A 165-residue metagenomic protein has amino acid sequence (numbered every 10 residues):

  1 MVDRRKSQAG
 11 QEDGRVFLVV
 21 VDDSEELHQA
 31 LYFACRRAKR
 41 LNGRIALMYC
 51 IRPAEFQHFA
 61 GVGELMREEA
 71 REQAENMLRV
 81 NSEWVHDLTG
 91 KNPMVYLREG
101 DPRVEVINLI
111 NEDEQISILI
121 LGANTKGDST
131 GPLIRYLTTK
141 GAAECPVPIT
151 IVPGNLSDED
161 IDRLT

Functional and structural regions predicted by a protein language model:
M1-Q8, H86-L119, E159, T165: Structural beta-alpha unit
S7, Y49-N76, E159-T165: Acidic, proline/glycine-rich short linear motifs
S7-G61: Small/aliphatic-rich secondary-structure junction motif
R15, I116-I118, P146: Conserved acidic residues
A30, Q57-A60, I107-N108, G131-P132 (+1 more regions): Short, well-ordered secondary-structure micro-motifs
A46-M48, M94-R98, T150-V152: General small-molecule cofactor/ligand-binding pocket signal
I118-A143, L156-D162: Glycine-rich, Arg-bearing micro-motifs that act as flexible, cationic patches
